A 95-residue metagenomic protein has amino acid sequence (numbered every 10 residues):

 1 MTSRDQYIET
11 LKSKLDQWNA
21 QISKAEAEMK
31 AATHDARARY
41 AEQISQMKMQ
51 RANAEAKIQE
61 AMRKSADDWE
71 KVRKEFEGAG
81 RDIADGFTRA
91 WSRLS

Functional and structural regions predicted by a protein language model:
R4-Y7, L11-L94: Amphipathic alpha-helical membrane/lipid-surface binding segments
